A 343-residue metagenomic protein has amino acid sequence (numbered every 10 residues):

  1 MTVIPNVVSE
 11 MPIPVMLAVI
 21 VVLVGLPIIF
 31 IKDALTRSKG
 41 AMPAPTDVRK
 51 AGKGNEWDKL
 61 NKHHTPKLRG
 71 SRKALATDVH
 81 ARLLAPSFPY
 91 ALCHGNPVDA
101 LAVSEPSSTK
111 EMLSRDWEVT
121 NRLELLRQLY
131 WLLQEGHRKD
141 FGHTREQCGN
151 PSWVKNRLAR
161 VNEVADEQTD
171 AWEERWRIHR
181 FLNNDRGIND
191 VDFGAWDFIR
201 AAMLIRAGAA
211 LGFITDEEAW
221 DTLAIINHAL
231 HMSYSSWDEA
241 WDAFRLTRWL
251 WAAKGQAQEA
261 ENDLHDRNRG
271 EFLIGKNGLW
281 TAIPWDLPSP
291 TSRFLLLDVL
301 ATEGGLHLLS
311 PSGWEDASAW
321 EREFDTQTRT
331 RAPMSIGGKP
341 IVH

Functional and structural regions predicted by a protein language model:
M1-M11: Short, strongly hydrophobic alpha-helical membrane anchors
P14-M203, A207-A209, F213-D216, I225-H343: Polar/charged low-complexity regulatory segments
